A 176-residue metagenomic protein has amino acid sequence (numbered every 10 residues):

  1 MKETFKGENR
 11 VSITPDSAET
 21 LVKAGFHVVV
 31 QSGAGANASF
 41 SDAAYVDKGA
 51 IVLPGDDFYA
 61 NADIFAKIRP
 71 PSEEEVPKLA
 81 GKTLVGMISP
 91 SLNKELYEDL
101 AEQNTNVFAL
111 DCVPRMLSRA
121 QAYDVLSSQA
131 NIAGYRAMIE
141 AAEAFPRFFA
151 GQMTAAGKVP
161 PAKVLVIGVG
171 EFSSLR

Functional and structural regions predicted by a protein language model:
M1-S39, P146-R176: Glycine-rich phosphate/diphosphate-binding loop of Rossmann-like nucleotide-binding domains
E3-F5, S32-G35, D57, P70-P71 (+3 more regions): Short, ordered loop/turn segments at secondary-structure junctions
G7, A62-R69, G81-S89: Extracellular/luminal Protease-associated
K23-H27, A50-I51, I64-K67, E102-N106 (+3 more regions): Generic secondary-structure signature for well-ordered alpha-helical cores
F40-A50: Glycine-rich loop at the start of a catalytic domain that most often binds anionic cofactors/ligands
G49-N61: Short acidic low-complexity segments
D56, I64-K67, P71-P77: Glycine-rich phosphate/dinucleotide-binding loop and adjoining beta-alpha-beta core of small-molecule
E73-K163: Glycine/serine-rich phosphate-binding loop and adjoining beta1-alpha1 elements at the start of nucleotide-handling
